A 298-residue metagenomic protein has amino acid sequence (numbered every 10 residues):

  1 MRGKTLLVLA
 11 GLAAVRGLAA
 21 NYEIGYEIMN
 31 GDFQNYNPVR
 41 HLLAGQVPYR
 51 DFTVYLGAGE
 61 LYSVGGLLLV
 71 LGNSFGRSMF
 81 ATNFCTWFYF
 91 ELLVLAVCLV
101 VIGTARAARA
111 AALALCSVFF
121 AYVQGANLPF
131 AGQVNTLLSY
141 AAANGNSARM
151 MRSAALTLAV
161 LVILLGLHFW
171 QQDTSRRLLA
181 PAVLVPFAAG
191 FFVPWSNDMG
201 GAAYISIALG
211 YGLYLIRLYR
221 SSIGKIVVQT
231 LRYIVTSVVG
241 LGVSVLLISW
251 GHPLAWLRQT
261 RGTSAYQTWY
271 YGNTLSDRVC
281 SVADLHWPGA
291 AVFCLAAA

Functional and structural regions predicted by a protein language model:
M1-L18, R109-A111, L179-V183, V228 (+1 more regions): Start-transfer (signal-anchor) and selected internal transmembrane alpha helices of multi-pass inner/ER membrane
L7-A13, S222-I248: Hydrophobic alpha-helical membrane-interfacial segments at the cytosolic entry of transmembrane helices
N21-P38, P48-V64, N73: Extracytoplasmic catalytic/substrate-binding loops of multi-pass membrane glycan-assembly enzymes
P38-V39, Y62-G65, L69, G132-N144 (+1 more regions): Juxtamembrane membrane-water interface segments that cap and precede transmembrane helices
V54, G72-L92, N144-M151: Loop-to-helix entry region of an early transmembrane alpha helix in multi-pass inner-membrane enzymes
F84-Q124, L161-F169: Transmembrane-helix motifs of polytopic, lipid-linked glycan transferases
V118-H168, W195, V282-G289: Membrane-interface micro-motifs in multi-pass membrane enzymes
P181-N197, I205-A208, V239: Membrane-interface alpha helices of multi-pass inner-membrane proteins
